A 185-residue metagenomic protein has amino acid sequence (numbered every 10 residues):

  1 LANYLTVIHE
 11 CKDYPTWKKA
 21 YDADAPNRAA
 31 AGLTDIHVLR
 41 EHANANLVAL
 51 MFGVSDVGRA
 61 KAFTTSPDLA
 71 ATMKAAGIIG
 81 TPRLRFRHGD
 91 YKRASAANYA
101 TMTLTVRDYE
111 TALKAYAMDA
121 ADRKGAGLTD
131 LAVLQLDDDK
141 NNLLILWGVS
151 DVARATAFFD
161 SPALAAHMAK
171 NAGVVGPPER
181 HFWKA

Functional and structural regions predicted by a protein language model:
L1-A166, K170, V174-A185: Short S/T/G/P-rich N-terminal loop/turn motif that feeds into the first structured element of a domain
